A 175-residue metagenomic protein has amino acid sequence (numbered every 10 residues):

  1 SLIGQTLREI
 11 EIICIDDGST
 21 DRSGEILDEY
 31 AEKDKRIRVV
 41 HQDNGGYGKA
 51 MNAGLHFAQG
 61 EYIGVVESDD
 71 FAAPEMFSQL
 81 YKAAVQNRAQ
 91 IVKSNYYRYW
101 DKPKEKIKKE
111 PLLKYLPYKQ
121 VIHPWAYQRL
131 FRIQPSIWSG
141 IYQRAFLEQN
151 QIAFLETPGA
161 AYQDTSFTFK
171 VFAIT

Functional and structural regions predicted by a protein language model:
S1-T175: Nucleotide-sugar donor-binding/catalytic module of glycosyltransferases that assemble extracellular/cell-envelope
